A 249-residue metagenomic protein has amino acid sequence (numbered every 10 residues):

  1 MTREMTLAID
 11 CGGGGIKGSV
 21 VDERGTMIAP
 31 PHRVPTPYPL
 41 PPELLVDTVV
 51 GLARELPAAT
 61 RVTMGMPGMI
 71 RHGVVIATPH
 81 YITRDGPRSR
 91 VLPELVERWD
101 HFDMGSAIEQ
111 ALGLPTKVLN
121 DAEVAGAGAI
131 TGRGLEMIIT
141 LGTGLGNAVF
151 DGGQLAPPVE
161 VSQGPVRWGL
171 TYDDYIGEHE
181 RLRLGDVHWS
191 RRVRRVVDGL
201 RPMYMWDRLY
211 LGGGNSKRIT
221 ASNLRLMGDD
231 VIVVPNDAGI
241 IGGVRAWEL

Functional and structural regions predicted by a protein language model:
T2-D47, R88-R90, Q154-L182: Short glycine-rich, Thr/Ser-proximal phosphate-binding strand/loop in the N-terminal lobe of ATP-dependent enzymes
E4-D10, R61-T63, E136-T140, Y210: Short glycine-aspartate micro-motif
I16-V20, G68, L145-D151: Short beta-strand scaffold segments in enzyme catalytic cores
H32-R33, P37-A58, G169-Y210, G214-L249: Adenine-nucleotide phosphate-binding core of ATP-dependent small-molecule kinases
P37-V50, R54, T60-R61, I70-A129 (+2 more regions): Glycine-rich phosphate-binding loop and adjoining helix at the ATP-binding site of ATP-dependent phosphoryl-transfer
V62-G68, L141-T143, R208-S216: Glycine-rich beta-strand-to-loop/alpha-helix junction loops that act as flexible
R98-A122, L155-R195: Glycine-rich phosphate-binding loop plus the immediately following alpha-helix
G134-M137, T143-P165: Anionic-ligand binding region
